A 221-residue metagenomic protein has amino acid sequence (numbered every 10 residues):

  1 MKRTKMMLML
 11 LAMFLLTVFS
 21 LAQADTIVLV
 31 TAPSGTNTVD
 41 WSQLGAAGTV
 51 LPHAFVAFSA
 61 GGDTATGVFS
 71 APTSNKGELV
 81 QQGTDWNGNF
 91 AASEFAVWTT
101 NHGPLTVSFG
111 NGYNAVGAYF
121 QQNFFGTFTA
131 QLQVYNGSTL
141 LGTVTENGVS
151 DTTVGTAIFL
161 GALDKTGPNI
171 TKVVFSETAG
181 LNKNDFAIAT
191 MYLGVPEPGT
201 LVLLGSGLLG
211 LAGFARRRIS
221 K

Functional and structural regions predicted by a protein language model:
M1-R3, S220-K221: N-terminal secretory signal peptides that target proteins for export/translocation
R3-I27, L181-L209: Short, threonine-centered small-residue motifs that mark membrane-proximal processing/anchoring sites and TM-junction
Q23-G194: Surface-exposed, well-ordered secondary-structure segments
G117, G161, G205-G213: Glycine-centered flexibility sites
N123, L208, R218: Short, glycine/serine-rich, charged loops/turns that create anion-binding and catalytic segments at active sites
G213-K221: C-terminal membrane-anchoring or membrane-association module
